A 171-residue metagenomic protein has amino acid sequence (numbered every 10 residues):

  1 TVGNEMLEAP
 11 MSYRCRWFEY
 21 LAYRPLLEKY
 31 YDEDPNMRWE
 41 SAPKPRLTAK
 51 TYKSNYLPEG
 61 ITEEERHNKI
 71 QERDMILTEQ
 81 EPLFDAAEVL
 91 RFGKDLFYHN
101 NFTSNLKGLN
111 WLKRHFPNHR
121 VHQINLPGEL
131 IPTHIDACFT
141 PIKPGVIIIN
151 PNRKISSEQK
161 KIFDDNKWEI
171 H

Functional and structural regions predicted by a protein language model:
T1-H171: The feature marks the mature, well-folded catalytic cores of soluble enzymes
